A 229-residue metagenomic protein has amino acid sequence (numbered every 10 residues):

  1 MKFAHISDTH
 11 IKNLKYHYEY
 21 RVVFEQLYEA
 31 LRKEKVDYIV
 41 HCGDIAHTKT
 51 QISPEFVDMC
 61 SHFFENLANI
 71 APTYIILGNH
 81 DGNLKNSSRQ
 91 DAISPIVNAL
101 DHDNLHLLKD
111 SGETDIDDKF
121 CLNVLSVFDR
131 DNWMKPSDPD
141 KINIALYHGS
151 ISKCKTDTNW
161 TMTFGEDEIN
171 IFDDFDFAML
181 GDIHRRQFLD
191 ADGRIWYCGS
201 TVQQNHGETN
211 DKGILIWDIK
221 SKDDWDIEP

Functional and structural regions predicted by a protein language model:
M1-A4, E113-N123, D138-I144, D192-G193 (+2 more regions): Beta-strand-turn-beta hairpins that frame and shape the catalytic cleft of phosphate-ester-processing enzymes
M1-Y20, I144-H148: Mobile, glycine- and charge-enriched loop segments and immediately flanking short secondary-structure elements within
D8, I39, D44, C60 (+6 more regions): Divalent metal-coordination and catalytic microenvironments
T9, N13-T114, I171: Core catalytic region of metal-dependent phosphoesterases/phosphodiesterases, especially metallo-beta-lactamase-like
H10-L14, H47-T50, L77-Q90, T114-D115 (+4 more regions): Active-site environment of divalent metal-dependent phosphoester hydrolases
D37-I39, K141-N143, D176: Conserved acidic residues
D81-I169, T201: Conserved catalytic scaffold of divalent metal-dependent phosphoesterases
D157-W225: Conserved beta-sheet core of the metallophosphoesterase superfamily
